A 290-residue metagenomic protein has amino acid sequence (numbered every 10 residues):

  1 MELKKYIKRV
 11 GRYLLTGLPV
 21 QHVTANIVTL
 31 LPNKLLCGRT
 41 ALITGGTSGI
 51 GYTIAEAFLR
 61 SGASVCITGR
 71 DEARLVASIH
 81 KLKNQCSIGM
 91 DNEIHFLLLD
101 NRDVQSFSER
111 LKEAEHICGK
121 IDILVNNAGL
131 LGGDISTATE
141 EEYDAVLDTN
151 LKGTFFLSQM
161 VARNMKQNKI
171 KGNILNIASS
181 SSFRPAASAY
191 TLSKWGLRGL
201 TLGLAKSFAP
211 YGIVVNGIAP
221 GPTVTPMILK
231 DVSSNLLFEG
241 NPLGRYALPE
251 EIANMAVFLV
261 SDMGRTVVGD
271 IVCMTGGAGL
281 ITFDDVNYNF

Functional and structural regions predicted by a protein language model:
M1-G38, V286-F290: Non-catalytic terminal and boundary segments that flank Rossmann-like NAD(P)-dependent oxidoreductase
I27-V28, V257, V268-F290: Short C-terminal tail/terminal secondary-structure segment of NAD(P)H-dependent dehydrogenase/reductase domains
T40, T47-S48: Conserved glycine-rich cofactor-binding loop
D134-L147, L237: Substrate-binding pocket helix/loop in short-chain dehydrogenase/reductase
S158, S193, T201: Active-site helix of classical SDR
S179: Residue(s) in the substrate-gating loop at a strand-loop-helix junction that position the organic substrate next
A209, V214, V267-G269: Short, small/polar-rich loop/turn modules that mediate ligand/substrate recognition or access, typified
